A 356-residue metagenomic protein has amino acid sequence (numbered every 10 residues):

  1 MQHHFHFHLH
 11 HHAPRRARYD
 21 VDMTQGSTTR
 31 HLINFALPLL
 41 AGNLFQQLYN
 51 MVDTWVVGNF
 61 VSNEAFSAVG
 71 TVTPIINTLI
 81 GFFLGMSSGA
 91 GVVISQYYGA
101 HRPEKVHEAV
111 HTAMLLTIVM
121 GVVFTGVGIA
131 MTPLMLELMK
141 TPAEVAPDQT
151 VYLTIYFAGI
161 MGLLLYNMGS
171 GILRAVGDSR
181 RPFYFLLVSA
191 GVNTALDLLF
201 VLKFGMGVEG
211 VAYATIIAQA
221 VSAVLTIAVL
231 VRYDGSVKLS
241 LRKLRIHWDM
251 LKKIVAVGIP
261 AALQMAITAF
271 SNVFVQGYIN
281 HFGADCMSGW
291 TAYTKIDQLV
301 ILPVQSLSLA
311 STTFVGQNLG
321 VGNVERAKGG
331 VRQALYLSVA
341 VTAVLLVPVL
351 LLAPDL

Functional and structural regions predicted by a protein language model:
Q2, H10-N34, T215, T226-T268: Interhelical loop/hinge segments that connect adjacent transmembrane helices in multipass membrane
R30-G91, S95, I259-I279: Signature of the first transmembrane helix
A36, N43, G70-T73, T117 (+8 more regions): Residue-level recognition of transmembrane alpha-helices in multi-pass small-molecule transporters/permeases
L44, L48-F66, L136-A143, L199-M206 (+3 more regions): Helix-terminus/linker motif at the lipid-water interface of multi-pass membrane proteins
F66-G126, L163-P182, W290-A353: Small-residue-rich hydrophobic transmembrane alpha-helices
V123-T154, V344-L356: Short membrane-interface helical motifs at transmembrane helix boundaries in multi-pass membrane transporters
G128, G171, D197, V201 (+4 more regions): Structural signal for membrane-spanning alpha-helices in multi-pass inner-membrane proteins, emphasizing helix cores
A190-V224, A228, D355: Membrane-interface helix-loop junctions in multi-pass transport and translocation proteins
